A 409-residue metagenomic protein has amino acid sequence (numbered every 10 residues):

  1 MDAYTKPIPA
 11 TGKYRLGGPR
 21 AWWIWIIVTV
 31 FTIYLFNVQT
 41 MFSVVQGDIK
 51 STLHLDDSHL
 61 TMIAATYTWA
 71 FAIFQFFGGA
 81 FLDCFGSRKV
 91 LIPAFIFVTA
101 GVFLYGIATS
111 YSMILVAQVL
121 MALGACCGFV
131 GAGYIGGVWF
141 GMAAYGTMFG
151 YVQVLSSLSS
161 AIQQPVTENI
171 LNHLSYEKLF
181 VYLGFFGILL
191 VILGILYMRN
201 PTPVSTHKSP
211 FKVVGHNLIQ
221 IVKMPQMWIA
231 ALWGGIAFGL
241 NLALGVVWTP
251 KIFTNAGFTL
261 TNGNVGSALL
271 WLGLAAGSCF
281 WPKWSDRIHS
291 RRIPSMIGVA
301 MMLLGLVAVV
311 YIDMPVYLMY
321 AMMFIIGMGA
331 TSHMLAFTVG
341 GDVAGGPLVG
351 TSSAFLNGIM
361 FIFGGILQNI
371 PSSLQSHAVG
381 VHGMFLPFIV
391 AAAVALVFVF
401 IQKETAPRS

Functional and structural regions predicted by a protein language model:
K6-G18, N200-A231: Juxtamembrane intracellular "pre-TM" segments in multi-pass secondary transporters
W23-D57, G78, L244-P250, L367-P371: Extracytoplasmic
F42-S43, P225-W281, G364-S372: Extracytoplasmic gate region of multi-pass secondary transporters
I73-Y111: Conserved MFS/SLC helix-loop-helix module at the cytosolic interface between two early adjacent transmembrane helices
F74-G86, G277-S290: Helix-to-loop junctions at the C-terminal end of transmembrane segments in multipass secondary transporters
C84-A94, D286-V299: Cytoplasmic membrane-interface "Motif A"-like loop-to-helix N-cap segments of 12-TM Major Facilitator Superfamily
A117-L155: Cytoplasmic helix-loop-helix junction between adjacent transmembrane helices in 12-TM secondary transporters
Y151-R199: Helix-loop-helix hairpin linking two adjacent transmembrane segments in secondary transporters
